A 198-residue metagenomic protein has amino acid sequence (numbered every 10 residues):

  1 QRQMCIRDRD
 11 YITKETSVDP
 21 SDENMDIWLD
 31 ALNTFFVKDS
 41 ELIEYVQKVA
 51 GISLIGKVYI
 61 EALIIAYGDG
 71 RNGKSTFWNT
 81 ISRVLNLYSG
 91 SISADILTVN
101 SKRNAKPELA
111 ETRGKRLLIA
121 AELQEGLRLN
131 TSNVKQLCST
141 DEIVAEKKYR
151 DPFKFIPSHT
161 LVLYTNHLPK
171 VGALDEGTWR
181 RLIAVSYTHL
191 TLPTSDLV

Functional and structural regions predicted by a protein language model:
Q1-Q3, R7-R113, I183-V185: P-loop NTPase catalytic core of nucleic-acid-dependent motor ATPases
R2, I6, H189-V198: Single conserved hydrophobic/aromatic residue that forms the stacking wall/gate of nucleotide- or nucleobase-binding
G68-S75, L123-E125, R150, N166-H167 (+1 more regions): An acidic- and aromatic-residue-enriched active-site/binding cleft used to recognize and process polar
L97-N104, S132-R150: Substrate-gripping "pore-loop 1 plus following alpha2 helix"
E108-R113, E146-Y164: AAA+/SF3 P-loop NTPase mechanochemical coupling elements
R116-C138, V171-T178: Conserved AAA+/SF3 P-loop NTPase catalytic/coupling segment centered on the Walker-B
A121, V162, L182: Hydrophobic, well-ordered secondary-structure elements that form the walls of internal hydrophobic environments
F155-S158, L174-L190, S195: Phosphate-sensing "switch" segment of ASCE/P-loop ATPases
